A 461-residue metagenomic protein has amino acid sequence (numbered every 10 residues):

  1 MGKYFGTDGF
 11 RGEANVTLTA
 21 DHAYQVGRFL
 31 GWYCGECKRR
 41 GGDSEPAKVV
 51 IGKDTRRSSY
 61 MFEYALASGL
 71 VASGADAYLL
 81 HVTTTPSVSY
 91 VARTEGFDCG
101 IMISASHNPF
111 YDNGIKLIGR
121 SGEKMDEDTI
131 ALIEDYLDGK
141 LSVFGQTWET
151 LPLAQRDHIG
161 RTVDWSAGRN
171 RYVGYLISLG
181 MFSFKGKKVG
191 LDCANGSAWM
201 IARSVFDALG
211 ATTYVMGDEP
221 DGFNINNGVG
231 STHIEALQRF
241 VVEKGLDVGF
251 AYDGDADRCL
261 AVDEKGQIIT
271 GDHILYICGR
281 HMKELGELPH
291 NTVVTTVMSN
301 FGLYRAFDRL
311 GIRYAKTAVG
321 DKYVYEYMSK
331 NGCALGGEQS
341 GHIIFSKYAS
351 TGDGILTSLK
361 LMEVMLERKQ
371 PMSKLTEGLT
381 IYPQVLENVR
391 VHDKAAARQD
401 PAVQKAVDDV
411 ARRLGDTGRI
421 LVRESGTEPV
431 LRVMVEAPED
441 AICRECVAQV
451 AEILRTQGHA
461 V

Functional and structural regions predicted by a protein language model:
M1-S68, A72-S73, T162-V189, A395-Q399: An N-terminal, well-structured beta->alpha segment
F5-G6, I51, A77-V82, M102-I103 (+7 more regions): General beta-strand structural signal in soluble alpha/beta enzymes
E13, N113-V242: Gly/Ser/Thr-enriched, mixed-charge loops and adjacent short helices that form phosphate/oxyanion-binding elements
R40, K48-D112, S204-V262: N-terminal small/polar loop signature for handling phosphorylated ligands or for N-terminal nucleophile
K124-D126, V215-M216, Q267-G286, G354-V364 (+1 more regions): Gly/Ser/Thr-rich active-site loops/lids in small-molecule metabolic enzymes that frequently grip phosphoryl groups
A131-V173, S178, E264-G337, I344-F345: Proline/glycine-rich low-complexity loops and linkers
V248, L285-V461: Phosphate-binding and adjacent anionic-ligand microenvironments
